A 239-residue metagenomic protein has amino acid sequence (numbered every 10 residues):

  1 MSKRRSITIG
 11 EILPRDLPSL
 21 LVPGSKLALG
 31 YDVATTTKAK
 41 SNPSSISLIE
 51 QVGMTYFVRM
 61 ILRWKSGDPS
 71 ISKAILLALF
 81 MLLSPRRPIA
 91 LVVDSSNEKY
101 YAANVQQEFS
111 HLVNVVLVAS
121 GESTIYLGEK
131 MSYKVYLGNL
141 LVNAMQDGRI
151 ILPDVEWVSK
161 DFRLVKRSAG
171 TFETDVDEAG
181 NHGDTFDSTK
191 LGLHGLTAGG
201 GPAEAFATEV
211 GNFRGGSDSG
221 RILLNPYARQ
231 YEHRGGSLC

Functional and structural regions predicted by a protein language model:
M1-L117, V135, G148-C239: RNase H-like, metal-dependent nuclease domains and their acidic two-metal-ion catalytic environment used
V116-I151: Short alpha-helix plus adjacent loop in nuclease-associated cores
